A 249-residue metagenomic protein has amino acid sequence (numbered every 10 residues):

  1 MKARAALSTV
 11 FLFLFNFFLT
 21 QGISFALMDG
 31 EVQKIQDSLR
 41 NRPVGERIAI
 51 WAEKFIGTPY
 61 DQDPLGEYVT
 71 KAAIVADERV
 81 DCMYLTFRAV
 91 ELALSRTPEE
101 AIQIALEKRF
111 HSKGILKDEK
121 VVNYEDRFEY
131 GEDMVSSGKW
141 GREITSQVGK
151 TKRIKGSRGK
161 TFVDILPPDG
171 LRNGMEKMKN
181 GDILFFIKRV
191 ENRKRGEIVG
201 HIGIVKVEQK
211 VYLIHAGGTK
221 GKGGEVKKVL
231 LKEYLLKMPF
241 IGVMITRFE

Functional and structural regions predicted by a protein language model:
M1-A5: Positively charged n-region of N-terminal signal peptides that target proteins for export
T9-F18: Bacterial N-terminal signal peptides
I23-K155, K160, K194: N-terminal capping segments
L94-R96, E176-K179, V207-K210: Secondary-structure boundary elements
T151-R193: A mid-sequence, solvent-exposed acidic-amphipathic segment
G181-I183, G200, V205-E249: Low-complexity, Gly/Ser/Thr/Pro-rich intrinsically disordered linker/tail segments
R195-V199: Short glycine/proline-enriched turns and hinge-like loops at secondary-structure junctions
